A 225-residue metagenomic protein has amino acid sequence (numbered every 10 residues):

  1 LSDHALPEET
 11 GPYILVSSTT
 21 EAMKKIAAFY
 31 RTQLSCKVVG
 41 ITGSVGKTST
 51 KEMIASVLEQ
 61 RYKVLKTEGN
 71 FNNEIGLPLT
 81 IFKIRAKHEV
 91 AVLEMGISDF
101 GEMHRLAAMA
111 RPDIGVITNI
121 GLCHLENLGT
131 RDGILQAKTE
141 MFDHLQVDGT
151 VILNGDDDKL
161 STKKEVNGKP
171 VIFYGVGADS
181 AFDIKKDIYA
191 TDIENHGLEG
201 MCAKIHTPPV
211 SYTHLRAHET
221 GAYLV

Functional and structural regions predicted by a protein language model:
L1-K25: N-terminal leader/targeting and accessory segments in enzymes
S2, P7-G11, V116-R216, A222: Acidic, Mg2+-coordinating active-site environments of NTP-dependent enzymes
Y13-L15, T32-V38, V92-D99, D183-T191 (+1 more regions): Short, mixed-charge, low-aromatic patches
I14, L65, I172: General small-molecule cofactor/ligand-binding pocket signal
S18, G69, V176: Active-site donor-binding loop signature of nucleotide-sugar glycosyltransferases
E21-G155, K159-K169: Phosphate-binding loop of NTP-binding sites
